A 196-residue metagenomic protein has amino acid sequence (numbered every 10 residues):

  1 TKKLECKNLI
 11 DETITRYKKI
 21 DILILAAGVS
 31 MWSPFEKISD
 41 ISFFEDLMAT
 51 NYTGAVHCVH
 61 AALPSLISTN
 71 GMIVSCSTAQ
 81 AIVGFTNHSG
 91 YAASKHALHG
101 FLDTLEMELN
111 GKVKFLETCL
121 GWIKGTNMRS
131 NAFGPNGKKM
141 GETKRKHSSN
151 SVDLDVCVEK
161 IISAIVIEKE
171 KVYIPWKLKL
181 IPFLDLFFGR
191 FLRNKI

Functional and structural regions predicted by a protein language model:
L4-K18: Conserved amphipathic alpha-helix within the SDR
K7, S30-E45, N87: Conserved mid-core segment of classical short-chain dehydrogenase/reductases
R16-Y17, A61-N70: A short helix-coil junction within the Rossmann-fold of NAD(P)-dependent oxidoreductases
V59, S94: Active-site helix of classical SDR
T78: Residue(s) in the substrate-gating loop at a strand-loop-helix junction that position the organic substrate next
V83, T104-K114: Active-site-adjacent segment of SDR/Rossmann-fold oxidoreductases
N110-W176: SDR active-site lid
